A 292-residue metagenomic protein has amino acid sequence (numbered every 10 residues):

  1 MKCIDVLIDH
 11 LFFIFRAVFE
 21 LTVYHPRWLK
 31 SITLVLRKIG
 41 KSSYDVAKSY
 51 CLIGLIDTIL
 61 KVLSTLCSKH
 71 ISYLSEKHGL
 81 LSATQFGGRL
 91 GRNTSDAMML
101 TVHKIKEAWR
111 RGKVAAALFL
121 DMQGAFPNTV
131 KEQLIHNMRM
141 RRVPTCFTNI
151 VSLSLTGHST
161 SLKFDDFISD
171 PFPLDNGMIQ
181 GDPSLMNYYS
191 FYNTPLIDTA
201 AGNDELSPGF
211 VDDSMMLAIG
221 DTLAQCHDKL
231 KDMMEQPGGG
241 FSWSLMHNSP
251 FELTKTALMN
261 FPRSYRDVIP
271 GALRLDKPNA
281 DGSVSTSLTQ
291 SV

Functional and structural regions predicted by a protein language model:
M1-I179, A218-I219: Conserved pre-catalytic core of RNA-dependent polymerases
L120, V211-D212: Active-site flanking residues adjacent to catalytic metal/cofactor-binding acidic residues
F147, S242, M246-T254: Acidic/polar loop patches that form or flank catalytic/metal-binding clefts of enzymes that bind anionic ligands
S207-P208: A short pre-motif secondary-structure segment
M216-G220, P262: Short beta-strand-to-loop capping motifs
L223-D228: Short, conserved charged micro-motifs
L230-G239: Well-ordered, non-membrane alpha-helical segments in soluble/globular domains
P250-V292: Short, conserved micro-motifs composed of acidic
